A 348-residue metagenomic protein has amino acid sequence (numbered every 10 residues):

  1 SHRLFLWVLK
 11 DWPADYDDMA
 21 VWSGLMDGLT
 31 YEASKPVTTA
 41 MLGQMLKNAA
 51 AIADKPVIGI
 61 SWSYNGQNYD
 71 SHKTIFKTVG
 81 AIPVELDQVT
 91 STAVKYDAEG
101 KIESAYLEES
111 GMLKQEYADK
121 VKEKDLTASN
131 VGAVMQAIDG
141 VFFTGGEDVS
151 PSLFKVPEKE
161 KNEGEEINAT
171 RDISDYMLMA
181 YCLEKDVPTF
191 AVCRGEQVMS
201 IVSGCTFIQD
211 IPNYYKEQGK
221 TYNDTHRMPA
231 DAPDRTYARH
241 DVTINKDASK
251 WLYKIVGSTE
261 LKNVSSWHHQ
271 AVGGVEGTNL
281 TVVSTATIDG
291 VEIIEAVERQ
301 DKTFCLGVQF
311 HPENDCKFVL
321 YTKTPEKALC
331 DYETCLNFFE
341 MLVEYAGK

Functional and structural regions predicted by a protein language model:
S1-A51: N-terminal propeptides
V21-L25, K47-A50, E184, G204 (+2 more regions): Sec-exported extracytoplasmic/periplasmic mature domains
I52-D139, N168-K185, P212, N223-K348: Amide-donor transfer/coupling interface in amidating biosynthetic enzymes
G140-K155, Q209-K220: Short, solvent-exposed beta-strand-terminating loops
E147-E160, F318-T324: Short, flexible, mixed-charge acidic loops at enzyme active sites
F154-D172: A short, gly/pro- and small-residue-rich
A191, G195, S200, G204: Gly/Ala-rich beta-loop-alpha elbow adjacent to hydrolase catalytic centers
